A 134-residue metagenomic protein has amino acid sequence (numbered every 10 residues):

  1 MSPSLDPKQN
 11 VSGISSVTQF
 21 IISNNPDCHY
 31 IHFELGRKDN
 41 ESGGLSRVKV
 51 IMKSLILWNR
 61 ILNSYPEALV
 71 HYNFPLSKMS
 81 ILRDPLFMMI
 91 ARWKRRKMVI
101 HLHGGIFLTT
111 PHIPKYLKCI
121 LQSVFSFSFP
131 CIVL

Functional and structural regions predicted by a protein language model:
M1-D39, Y65: N-terminal subdomain of nucleotide-sugar transferases
N10-I14, R83-D84, A91, I113: Residues at alpha-helix caps and immediate loop-helix transition turns in enzyme cores, especially N- and C-cap
S46-N63: Glycine-rich, highly charged phosphate/nucleotide-binding loops
A68-L69, P130: Short, Asp-centered acidic motifs that coordinate Mg2+ and/or phosphate in catalytic or ligand-binding sites
V70-K94: An aromatic- and histidine-rich active-site surface loop
Y72, V133-L134: Short beta-strand scaffold positions
P75-M79, R96-K115, F129: A short, histidine- and acid-enriched strand-loop-helix "catalytic/donor-clamping" loop that lines the nucleotide-sugar
F87-K97, P114-P130: Membrane-proximal helix-turn-helix segments that form the acceptor-binding/catalytic region of lipid-linked
